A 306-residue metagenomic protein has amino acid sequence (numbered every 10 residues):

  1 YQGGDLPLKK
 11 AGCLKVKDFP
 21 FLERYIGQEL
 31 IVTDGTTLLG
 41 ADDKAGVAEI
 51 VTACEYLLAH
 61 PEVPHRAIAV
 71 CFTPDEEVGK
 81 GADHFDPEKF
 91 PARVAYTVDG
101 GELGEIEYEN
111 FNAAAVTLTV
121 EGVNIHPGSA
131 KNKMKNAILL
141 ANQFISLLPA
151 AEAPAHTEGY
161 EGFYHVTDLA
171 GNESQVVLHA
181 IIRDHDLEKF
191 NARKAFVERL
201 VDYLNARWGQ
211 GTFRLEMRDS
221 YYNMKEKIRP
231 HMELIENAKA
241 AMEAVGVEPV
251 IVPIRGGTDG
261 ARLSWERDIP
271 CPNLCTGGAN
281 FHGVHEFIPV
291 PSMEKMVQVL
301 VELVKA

Functional and structural regions predicted by a protein language model:
Y1-L30: Acidic/His- and Gly-rich active-site-bordering loop/insert found across diverse amide/peptide-bond hydrolases
L22-F111, A153, T157-T167, G171 (+2 more regions): Acidic/histidine-rich catalytic neighborhood of metal-dependent amide-processing enzymes
R24-T37, E121-I125, V245, G278-F281: Glycine/charged-rich beta-loop-alpha catalytic/anionic-binding loops adjacent to active sites
T37-A48, K131-L139, F287-E294: Short, conserved micro-motifs enriched in small and acidic residues
H65, K80, H126-P127, H282-G283: Histidine-centered active-site/metal-ligand motif
T73, D99, T119-V123, R183-H185 (+2 more regions): Solvent-exposed residues in well-ordered beta-strands and their adjoining turns, especially edge/terminal strands
A95-A130, M134-L140: Phosphate/diphosphate-binding glycine-rich loops and adjacent basic-rich segments that engage nucleotide
A137-A306: Metal-dependent amide/peptide-bond hydrolase catalytic core, centered on the "pita-bread" metallohydrolase fold
